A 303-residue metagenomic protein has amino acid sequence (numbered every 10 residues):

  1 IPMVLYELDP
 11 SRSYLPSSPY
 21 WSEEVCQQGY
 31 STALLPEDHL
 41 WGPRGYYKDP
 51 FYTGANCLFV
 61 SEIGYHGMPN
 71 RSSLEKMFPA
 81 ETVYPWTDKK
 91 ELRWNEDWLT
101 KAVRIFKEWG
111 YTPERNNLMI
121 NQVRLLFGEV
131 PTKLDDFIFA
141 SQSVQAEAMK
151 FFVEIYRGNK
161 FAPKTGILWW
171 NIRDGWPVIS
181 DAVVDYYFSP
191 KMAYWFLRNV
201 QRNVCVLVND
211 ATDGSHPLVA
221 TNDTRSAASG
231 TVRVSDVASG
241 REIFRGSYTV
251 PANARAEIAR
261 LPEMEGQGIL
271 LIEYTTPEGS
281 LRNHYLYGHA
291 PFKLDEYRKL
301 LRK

Functional and structural regions predicted by a protein language model:
P2-Y6, L15-S18, S22-V25, G42-A228: Substrate-binding clefts and catalytic carboxylate motifs of secreted carbohydrate-active enzymes
E24-H39: Conserved N-terminal glycine/acidic-rich loop preference
R104, N121-L125, K164, S239-R241 (+3 more regions): Polar/charged alpha-helical tracts
S215-P277: Beta-strand-rich binding/interaction modules
P262-K303: Terminal connector regions
